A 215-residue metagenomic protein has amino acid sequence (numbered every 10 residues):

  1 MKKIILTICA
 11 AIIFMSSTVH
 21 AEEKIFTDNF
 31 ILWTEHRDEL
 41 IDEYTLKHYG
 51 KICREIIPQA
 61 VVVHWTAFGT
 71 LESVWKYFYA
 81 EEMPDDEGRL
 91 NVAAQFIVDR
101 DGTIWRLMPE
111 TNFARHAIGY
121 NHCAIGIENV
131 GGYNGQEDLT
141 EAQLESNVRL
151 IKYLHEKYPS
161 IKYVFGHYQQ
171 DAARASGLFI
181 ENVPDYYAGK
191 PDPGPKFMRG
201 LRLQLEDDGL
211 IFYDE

Functional and structural regions predicted by a protein language model:
M1-I4: Positively charged n-region of N-terminal signal peptides that target proteins for export
T7-S16: Bacterial N-terminal signal peptides
A21-A117: N-terminal catalytic cores of peptidoglycan-degrading enzymes
E22-R37, Y133-E215: Basic/polar, cationic surfaces and motifs that engage anionic cell-wall and phosphate/carboxylate ligands
H48-G50, A93, G131-E141: Second-shell loop/turn segments in exported
R54-I56, R89-L90, Y120, Q136-L144: Solvent-exposed, acidic/flexible segments
I118-N129: Short coil-to-beta-strand
